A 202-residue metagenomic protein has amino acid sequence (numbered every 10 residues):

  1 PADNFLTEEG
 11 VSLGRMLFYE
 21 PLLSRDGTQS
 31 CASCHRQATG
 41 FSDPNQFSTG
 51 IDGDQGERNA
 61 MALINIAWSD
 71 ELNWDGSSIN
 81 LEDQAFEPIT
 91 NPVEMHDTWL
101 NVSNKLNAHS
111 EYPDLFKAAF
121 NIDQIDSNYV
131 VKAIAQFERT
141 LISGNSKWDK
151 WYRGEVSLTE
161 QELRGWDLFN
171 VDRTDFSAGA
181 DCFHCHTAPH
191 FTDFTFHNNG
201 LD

Functional and structural regions predicted by a protein language model:
P1-E87, D149-D202: Short glycine/threonine-rich turn/loop motifs
S42, N91, H109, G144-N145: Short alpha-helix boundary/capping motifs
I51-R139: Periplasmic c-type cytochrome electron-transfer domains
Y112-R173: Amphipathic alpha-helical substructures
